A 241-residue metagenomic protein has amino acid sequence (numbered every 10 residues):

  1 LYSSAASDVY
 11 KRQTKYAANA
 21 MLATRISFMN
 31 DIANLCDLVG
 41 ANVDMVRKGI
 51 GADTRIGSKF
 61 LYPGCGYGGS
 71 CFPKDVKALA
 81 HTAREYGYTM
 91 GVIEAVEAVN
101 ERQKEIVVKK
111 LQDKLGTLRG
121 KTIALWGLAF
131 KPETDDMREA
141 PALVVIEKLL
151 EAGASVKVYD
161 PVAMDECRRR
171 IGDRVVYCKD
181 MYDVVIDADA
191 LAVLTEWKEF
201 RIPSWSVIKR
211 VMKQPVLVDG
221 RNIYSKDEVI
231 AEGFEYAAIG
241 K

Functional and structural regions predicted by a protein language model:
L1-A6, Y10, D219: Single conserved hydrophobic/aromatic residue that forms the stacking wall/gate of nucleotide- or nucleobase-binding
Y2, D183-V184, R210: Structural alpha-helical scaffold elements that stabilize or flank donor/cofactor-binding regions in carbohydrate
R12, L22-K121, E133: Interdomain hinge/lid region at the active-site interface of Rossmann-like NAD(P)-dependent oxidoreductases
A124, P132-I171: NAD(P)-binding Rossmann-fold cofactor-contacting core
V176-D180: Short acidic-hydrophobic, aromatic-tinged amphipathic segments that line or gate anion-handling sites
D187-A188: An anion/phosphate-binding loop that grips the pyrophosphate of nucleotide cofactors and donors
K198-V218, N222: Rossmann-fold NAD(P) dinucleotide-binding segment
G220-K241: Rossmann-fold NAD(P)-binding glycine/threonine-rich loop
